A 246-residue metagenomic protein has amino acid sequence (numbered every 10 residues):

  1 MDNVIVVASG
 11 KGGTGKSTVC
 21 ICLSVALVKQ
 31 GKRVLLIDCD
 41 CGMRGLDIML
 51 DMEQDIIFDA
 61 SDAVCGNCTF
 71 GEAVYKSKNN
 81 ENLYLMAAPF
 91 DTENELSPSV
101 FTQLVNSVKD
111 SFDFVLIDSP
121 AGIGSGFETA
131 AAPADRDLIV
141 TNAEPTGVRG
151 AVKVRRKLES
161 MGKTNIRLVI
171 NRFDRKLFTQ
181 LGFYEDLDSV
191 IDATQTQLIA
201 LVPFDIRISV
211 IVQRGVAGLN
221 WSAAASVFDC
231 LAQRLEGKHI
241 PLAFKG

Functional and structural regions predicted by a protein language model:
V4-C68, F114: Walker A/P-loop NTP-binding active-site region of P-loop NTPases, recognizing the glycine-rich GxxxxGKT/S
S9, D38, A87-F90, S119 (+2 more regions): Flexible glycine-/small-residue-rich
G12, A63, D118, V202 (+1 more regions): Residue-level signature of catalytic and energy-coupling elements of molecular machines, predominantly ATP/GTP-dependent
C39-D110, I208-A217: P-loop/Walker-type NTP enzyme "switch/lid" segment
D51-I56, K157-L158, Y184-D188, V216-N220: Short, hinge-like loop/turn segments at secondary-structure boundaries
I57, G71, P98, T102 (+3 more regions): Amphipathic alpha-helical transducer elements in NTP-driven molecular machines
Q103, S107-D110, F114, P120-F204 (+1 more regions): Conserved catalytic-core segment of NTP-binding enzymes
V210-G246: NTP-binding/hydrolysis catalytic cores, primarily Walker-type P-loop NTPases
